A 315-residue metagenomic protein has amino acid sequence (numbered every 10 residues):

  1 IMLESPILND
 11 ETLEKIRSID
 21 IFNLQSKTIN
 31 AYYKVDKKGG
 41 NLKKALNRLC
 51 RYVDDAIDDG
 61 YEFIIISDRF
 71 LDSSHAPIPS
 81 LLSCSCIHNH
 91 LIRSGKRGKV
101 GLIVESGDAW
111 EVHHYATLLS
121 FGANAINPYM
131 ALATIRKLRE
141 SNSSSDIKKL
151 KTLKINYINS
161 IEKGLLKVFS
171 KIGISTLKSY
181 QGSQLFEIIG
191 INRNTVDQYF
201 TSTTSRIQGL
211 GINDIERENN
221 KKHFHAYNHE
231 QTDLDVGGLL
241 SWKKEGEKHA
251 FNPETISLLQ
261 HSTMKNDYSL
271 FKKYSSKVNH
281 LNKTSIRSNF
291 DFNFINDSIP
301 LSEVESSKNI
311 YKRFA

Functional and structural regions predicted by a protein language model:
I1-K43, Y52-A56, G60-F63, A109 (+3 more regions): Flexible, glycine-rich loop/tail regions that form catalytic "lids" or insertion modules at the edges of active sites
K37-G40, D72-A76: A generic structural signal for short coil/turn motifs at secondary-structure boundaries
G40-N47, I78: Conserved phosphate-coordination/catalytic loops
R48-Y52, S83-C86: Well-ordered alpha-helical segments embedded in enzymatic catalytic cores
D59-E62, R69-S73: C-terminal amphipathic alpha-helical interaction region
S67-R69, I78: Active-site-proximal loop/short-helix segments that contain or immediately flank catalytic acid/base residue(s)
S74-L102, S106-K167, T204: Catalytic or ion-translocation cores adjacent to nucleophile or general acid/base/metal-coordination motifs in diverse
